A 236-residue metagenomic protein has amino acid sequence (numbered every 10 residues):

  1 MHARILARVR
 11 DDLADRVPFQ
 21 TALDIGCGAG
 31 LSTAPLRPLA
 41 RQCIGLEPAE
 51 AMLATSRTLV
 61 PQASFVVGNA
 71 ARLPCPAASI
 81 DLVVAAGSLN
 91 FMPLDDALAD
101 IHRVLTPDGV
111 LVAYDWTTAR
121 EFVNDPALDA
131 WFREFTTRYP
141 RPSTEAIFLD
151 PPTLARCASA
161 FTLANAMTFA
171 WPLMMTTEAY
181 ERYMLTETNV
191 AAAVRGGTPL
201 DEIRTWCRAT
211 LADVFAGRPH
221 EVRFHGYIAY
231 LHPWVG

Functional and structural regions predicted by a protein language model:
M1-F19: Conserved alpha-helix/loop element of class I SAM-dependent methyltransferases that forms part of the SAM/SAH-binding
T21-L23, A29-R72: Class I SAM-dependent methyltransferase SAM/SAH-binding core
A71-L82: A short acidic, Gly/Pro-enriched loop at the edge of an enzyme's catalytic core that lines a small-molecule cofactor
A85-A86, Y114: Residues lining the SAM
M92-D100: A short, conserved alpha-helix within the catalytic core of class I
H102, P107-L173: Conserved catalytic/acceptor-binding region of the Class I
P152-G236: Conserved Class I S-adenosyl-L-methionine
